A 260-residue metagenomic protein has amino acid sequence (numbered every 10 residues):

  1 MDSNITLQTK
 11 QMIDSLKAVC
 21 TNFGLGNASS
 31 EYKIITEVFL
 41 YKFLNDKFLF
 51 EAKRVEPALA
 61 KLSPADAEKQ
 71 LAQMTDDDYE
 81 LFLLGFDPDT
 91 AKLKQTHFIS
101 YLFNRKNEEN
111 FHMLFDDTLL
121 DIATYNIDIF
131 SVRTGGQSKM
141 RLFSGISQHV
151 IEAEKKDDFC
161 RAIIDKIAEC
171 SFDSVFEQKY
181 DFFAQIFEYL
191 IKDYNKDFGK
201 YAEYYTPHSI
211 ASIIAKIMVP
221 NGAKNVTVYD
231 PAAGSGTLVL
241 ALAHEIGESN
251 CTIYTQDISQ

Functional and structural regions predicted by a protein language model:
M1-A223: Non-catalytic, mostly N-terminal accessory regions of nucleic-acid modification and defense proteins
K200-Y201, Y205-Q260: Conserved S-adenosyl-L-methionine
